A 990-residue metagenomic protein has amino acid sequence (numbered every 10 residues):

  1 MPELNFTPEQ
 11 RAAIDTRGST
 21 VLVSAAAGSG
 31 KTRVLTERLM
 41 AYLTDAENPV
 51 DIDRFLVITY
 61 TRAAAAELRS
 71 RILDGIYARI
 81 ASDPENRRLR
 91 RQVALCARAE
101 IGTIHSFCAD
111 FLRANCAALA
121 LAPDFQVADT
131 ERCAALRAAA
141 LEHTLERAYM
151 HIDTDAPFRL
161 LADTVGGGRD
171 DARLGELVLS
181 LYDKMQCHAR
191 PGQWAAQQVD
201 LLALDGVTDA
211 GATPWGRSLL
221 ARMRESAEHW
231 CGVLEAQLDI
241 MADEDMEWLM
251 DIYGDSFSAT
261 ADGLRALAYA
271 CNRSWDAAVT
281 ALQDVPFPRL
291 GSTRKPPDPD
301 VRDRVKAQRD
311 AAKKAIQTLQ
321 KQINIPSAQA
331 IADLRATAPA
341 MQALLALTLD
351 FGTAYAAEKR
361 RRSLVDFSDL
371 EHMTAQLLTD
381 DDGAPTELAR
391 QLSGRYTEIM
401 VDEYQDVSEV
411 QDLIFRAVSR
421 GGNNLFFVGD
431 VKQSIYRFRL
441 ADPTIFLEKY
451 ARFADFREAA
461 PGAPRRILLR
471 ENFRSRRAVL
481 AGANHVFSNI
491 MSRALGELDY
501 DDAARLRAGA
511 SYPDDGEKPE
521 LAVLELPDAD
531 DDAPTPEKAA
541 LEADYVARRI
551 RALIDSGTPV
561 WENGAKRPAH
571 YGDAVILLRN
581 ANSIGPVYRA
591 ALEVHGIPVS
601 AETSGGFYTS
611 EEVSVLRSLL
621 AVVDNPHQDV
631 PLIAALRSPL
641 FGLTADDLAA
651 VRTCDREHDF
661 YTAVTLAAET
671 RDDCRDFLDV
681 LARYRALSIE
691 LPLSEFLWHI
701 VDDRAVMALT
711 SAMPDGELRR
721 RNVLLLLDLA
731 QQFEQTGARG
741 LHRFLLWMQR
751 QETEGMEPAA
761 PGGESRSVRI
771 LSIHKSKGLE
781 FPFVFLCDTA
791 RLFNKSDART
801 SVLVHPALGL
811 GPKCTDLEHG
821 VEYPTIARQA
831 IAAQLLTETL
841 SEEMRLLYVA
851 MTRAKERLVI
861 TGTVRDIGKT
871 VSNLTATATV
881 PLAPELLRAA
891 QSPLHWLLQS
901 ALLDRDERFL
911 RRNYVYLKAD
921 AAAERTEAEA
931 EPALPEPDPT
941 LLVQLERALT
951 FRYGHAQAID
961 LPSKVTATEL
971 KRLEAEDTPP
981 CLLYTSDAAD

Functional and structural regions predicted by a protein language model:
M1-S24, R33-V34, R54-L56, D124 (+5 more regions): Accessory N-terminal region flanking or inserted into the helicase ATPase core in nucleic-acid motor proteins
M1-S70, E131-C133, A139, M150 (+16 more regions): Conserved motor-region signature of P-loop NTPase helicases/translocases
G18-T20, I52, L56-A63, L73-S274 (+3 more regions): Conserved ATP-dependent motor core of P-loop NTPases, especially the RecA-like helicase ATPase domain
L35, D110-C116, I323, L345-L349 (+3 more regions): Active-site-adjacent bridging/hinge elements
R54, A172-V365, G462-P464, D544-Y545 (+10 more regions): Conserved ATP-driven helicase/translocase motor core recognized via long, highly charged RecA-like/P-loop NTPase domain
A120-F125, Y355-R360, R466-L469, D528-P536 (+2 more regions): Short hinge/gating elements
R799-A833: Conserved catalytic motifs of ABC-family nucleotide-binding domains
T839-Y848: Phosphate-interacting basic helix/loop segments used at nucleotide- and nucleic-acid interfaces
